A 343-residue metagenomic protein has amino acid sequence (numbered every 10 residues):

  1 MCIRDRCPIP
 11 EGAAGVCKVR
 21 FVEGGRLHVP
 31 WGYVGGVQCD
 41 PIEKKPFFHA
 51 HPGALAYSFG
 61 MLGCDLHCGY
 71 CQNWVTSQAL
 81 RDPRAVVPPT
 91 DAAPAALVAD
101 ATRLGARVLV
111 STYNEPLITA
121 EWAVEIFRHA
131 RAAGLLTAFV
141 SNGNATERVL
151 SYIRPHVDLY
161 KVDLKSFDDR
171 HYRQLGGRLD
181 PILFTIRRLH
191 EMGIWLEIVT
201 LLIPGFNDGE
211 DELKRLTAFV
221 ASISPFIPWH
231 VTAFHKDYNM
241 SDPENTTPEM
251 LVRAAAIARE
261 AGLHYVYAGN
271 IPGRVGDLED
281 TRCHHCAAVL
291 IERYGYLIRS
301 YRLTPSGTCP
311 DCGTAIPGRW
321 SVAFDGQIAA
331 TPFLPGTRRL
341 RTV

Functional and structural regions predicted by a protein language model:
M1-R6, V16-V19, G63-L66, Y70 (+2 more regions): Short, cysteine/histidine-rich loop/knuckle motifs that typically chelate Zn2+
R4-P8, E210-V343: Auxiliary Fe-S-binding modules of radical SAM enzymes
I9-A13, R26, Y70, S77-Q78 (+2 more regions): Short, non-ligating residues that shape and space the ligands of small metal-coordination modules and catalytic
G12-V19, H28-W31, L80-R84, G295-Y301 (+1 more regions): Short cysteine/histidine-rich zinc-coordinating motifs and their immediately flanking basic loops
A13, L55-C64, E279, R302-P305: Short metal-coordination and nucleic-acid-contact micro-motifs, chiefly zinc-binding Cys/His arrays
C17, L27, Y172, L290: Short clusters of hydrophobic/aromatic residues that line enzyme substrate/ligand-binding pockets
V22-L159, I328-P335, V343: Conserved Radical SAM active-site core
D91-E249, A254-I257: Conserved AdoMet/S-adenosylmethionine-binding subsite of the radical SAM
